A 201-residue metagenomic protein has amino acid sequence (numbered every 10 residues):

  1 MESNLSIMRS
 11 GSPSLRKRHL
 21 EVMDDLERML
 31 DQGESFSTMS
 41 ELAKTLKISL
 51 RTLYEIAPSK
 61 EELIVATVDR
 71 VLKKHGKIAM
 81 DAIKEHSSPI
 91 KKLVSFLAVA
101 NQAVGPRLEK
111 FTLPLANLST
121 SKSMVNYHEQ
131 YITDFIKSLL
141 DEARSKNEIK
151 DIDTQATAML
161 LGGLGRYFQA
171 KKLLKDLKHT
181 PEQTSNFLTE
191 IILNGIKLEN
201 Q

Functional and structural regions predicted by a protein language model:
M1-L20, N200-Q201: N-terminal intrinsically disordered/low-complexity leader segments
S10, D31-S35, M39, L108-S119: Short, flexible, glycine-rich and Lys/Arg-enriched loop motifs at helix boundaries that contact anionic partners
K17, E21, D25, M29-E62 (+1 more regions): Helix-turn-helix
D25-M29, V99, L164: Short amphipathic alpha-helical elements of helix-turn-helix/winged-helix folds
A66, A79-P106, A158-L161: Hydrophobic alpha-helical connector segments
V68-G76: Short, basic, alpha-helical segments at the C-terminal edge of helix-turn-helix-like DNA-binding modules
K73, T120-S145, Q155-M159, Y167-A170: Amphipathic alpha-helical packing segments from all-alpha helical-bundle domains
T112-L115, R144-E190, E199-Q201: Hydrophobic/aromatic-rich alpha-helical bundle segments in the mid-to-C-terminal region
